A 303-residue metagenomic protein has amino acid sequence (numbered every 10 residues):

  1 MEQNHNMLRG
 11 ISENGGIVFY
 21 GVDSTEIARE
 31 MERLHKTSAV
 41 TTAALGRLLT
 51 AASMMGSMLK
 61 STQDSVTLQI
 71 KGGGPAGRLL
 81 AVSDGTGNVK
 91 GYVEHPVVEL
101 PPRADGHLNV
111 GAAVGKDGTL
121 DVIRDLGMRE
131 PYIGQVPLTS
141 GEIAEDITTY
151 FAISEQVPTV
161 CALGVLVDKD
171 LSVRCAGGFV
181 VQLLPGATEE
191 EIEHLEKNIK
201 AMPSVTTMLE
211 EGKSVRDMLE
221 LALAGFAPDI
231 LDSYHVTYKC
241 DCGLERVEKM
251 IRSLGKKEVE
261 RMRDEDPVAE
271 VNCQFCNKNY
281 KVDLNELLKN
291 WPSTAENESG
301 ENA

Functional and structural regions predicted by a protein language model:
M1-D232, S299-E301: Interaction interfaces in information-processing and related assembly proteins
K200-A303: Cys/His-clustered metal-coordination modules, chiefly Zn-binding fingers
